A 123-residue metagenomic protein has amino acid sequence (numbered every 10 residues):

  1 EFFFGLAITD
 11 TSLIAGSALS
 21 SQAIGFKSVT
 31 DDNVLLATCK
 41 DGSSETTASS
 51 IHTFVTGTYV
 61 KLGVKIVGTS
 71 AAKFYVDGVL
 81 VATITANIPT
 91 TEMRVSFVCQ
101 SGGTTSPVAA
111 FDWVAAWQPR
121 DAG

Functional and structural regions predicted by a protein language model:
E1-L35: Secretory/extracellular carbohydrate-interaction modules and structurally similar beta-sandwich "look-alikes"
T11-L13, G68-A71, T104: Extended, low-complexity, turn-rich repeat/linker tracts enriched in Gly/Pro/Ser/Thr and Asp/Glu that occur
T30, F54-G57, V67, I88-T90 (+1 more regions): Surface-exposed coil/turn segments at beta-strand junctions on protein surfaces, enriched
T38-C39, F74: Short aromatic-centered micro-motifs
C39-K61: Short, aromatic/His-centered strand-loop micro-motif at the edge of beta-sheets
I51-H52, V76-R94: Short, solvent-exposed beta-strand-to-loop segments that form ligand-recognition rims of beta-rich domains
G57-V67, A72-F74: Short tryptophan-centered beta-strand motifs in secreted/extracellular beta-sheet-rich domains of glycan-recognition
I88-G123: Ligand-recognition surfaces built from glycine- and aromatic
